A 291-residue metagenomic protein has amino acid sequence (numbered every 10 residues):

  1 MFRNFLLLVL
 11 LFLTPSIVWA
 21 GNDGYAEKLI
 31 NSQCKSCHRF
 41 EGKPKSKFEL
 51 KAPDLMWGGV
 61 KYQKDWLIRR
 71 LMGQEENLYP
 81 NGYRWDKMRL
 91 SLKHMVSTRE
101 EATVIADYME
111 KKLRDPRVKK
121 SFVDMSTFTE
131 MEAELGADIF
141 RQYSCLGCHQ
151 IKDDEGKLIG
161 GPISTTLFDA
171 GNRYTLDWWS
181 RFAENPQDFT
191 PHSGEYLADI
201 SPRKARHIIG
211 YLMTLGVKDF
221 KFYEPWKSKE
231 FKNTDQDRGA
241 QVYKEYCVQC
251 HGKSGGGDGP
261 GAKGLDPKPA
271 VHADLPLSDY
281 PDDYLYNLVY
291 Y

Functional and structural regions predicted by a protein language model:
M1-F5: Positively charged n-region of N-terminal signal peptides that target proteins for export
L6-S16: Bacterial N-terminal signal peptides
T14-I30, L113-R141, G216-V242: Electrostatic cytochrome c docking/interface patches
E27, R39-R70, Q150-F182, G252-Y286: Gly/Gly-Pro-rich "capping" loops immediately C-terminal to redox-active cysteine motifs in periplasmic/lumenal
N31-E41, L67, I105, M109 (+5 more regions): The canonical Cys-X-X-Cys-His
K35-S36, Y62, S126, A137-D153 (+8 more regions): Extended non-catalytic domains of envelope/secretory-pathway proteins
K47-G58, M72-T103, D124-S126, G160-A170 (+4 more regions): Axial heme c-ligation environment in periplasmic c-type cytochrome domains
A52, L113-D124, I209-D235, V248-Q249 (+1 more regions): His/Cys-centered metal/cofactor-coordination and adjacent catalytic loops
